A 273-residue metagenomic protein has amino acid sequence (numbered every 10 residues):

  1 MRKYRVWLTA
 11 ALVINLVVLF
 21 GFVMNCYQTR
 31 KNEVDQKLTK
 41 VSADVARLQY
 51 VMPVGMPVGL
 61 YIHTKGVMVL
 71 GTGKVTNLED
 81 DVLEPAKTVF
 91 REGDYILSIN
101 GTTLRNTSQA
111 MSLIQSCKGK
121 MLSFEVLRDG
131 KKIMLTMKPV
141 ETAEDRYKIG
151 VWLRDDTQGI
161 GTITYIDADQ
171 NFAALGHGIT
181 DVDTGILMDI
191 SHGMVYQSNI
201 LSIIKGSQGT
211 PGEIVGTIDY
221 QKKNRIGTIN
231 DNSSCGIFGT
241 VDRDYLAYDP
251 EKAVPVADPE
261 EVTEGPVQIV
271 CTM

Functional and structural regions predicted by a protein language model:
R2-P53, D231-M273: Interdomain regulatory linker/hinge segments that flank or connect interaction modules in polarity/junction/synaptic
V41, V45-L48, V58, R91 (+1 more regions): PDZ-domain C-terminal substructure recognizer with occasional recognition of PDZ-binding tails
V41-A46, G55-K65, G150-L153, I160-T164: N-terminal activation segment of mature serine protease catalytic domains
G59-R91: PDZ/PDZ-like groove recognition
P85-T107: Conserved PDZ fold ligand-binding element
I96-L97, L122, F172, V267: Generic structural signal for buried aliphatic residues
G101-T102, L127, T272: Short, surface-exposed secondary-structure boundary micro-motifs
V140-E141, D145-M273: Serine endopeptidase catalytic core focused on the charge-relay Asp
